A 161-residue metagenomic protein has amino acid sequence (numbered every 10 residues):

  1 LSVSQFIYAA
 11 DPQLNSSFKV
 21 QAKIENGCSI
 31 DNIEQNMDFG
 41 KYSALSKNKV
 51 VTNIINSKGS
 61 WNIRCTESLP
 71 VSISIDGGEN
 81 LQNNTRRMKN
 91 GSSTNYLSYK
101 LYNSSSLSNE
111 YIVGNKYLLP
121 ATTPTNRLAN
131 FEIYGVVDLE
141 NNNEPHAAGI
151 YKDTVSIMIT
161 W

Functional and structural regions predicted by a protein language model:
S4-F6: N-terminal signal peptide c-region/cleavage motif recognized by signal peptidases
A9-G91, Y117-W161: N-terminal small/polar-rich segments of proteins
L69, S93-N95, L107: Short acidic/polar mixed-charge low-complexity motifs
S105-L107, W161: Solvent-exposed strand-loop boundary residues in beta-sheet-rich modules
S108-V113: Surface-exposed loop/edge segments in extracytoplasmic proteins
